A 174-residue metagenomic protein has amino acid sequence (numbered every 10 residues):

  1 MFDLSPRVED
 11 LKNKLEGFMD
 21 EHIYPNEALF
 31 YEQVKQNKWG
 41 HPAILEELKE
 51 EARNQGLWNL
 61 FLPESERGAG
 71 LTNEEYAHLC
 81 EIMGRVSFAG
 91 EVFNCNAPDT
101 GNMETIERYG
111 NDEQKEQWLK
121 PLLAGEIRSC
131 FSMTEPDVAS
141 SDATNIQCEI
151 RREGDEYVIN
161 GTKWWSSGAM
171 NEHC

Functional and structural regions predicted by a protein language model:
M1-A97, R108, E113-A124, R128: Amphipathic, small/basic residue-rich leader segments at the start of a protein or domain
P63, S132-T134, N160: Short beta-strand segments
L71-T72, S141-T144, G168-H173: Short glycine/proline-enriched turns and hinge-like loops at secondary-structure junctions
P98-N102: N-terminal alpha-helical segment
M103-Y109, F131-S132: Flexible, glycine-rich active-site loops centered on histidine and acidic residues that chelate a metal or position
D137: Conserved ATP-binding N-box helix of the HATPase_c
C148-R151: A structural signal for short hydrophobic beta-strand segments in well-ordered beta-sheet cores
D155-E156, N160-C174: A short core secondary-structure module
